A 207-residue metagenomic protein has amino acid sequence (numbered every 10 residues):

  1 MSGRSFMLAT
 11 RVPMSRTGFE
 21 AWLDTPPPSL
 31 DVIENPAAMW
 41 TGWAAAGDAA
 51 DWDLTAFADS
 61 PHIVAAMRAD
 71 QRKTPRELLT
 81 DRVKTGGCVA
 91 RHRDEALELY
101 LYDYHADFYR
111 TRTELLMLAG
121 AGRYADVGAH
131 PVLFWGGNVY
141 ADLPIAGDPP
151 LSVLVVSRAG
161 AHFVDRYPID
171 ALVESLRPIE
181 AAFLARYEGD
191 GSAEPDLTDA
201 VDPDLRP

Functional and structural regions predicted by a protein language model:
M1-A45, P207: Short, extreme N-terminal segment that most often corresponds to the first beta-strand
W40-W52, F57: Short N-terminal segments
W52-P207: Charged interaction segments
